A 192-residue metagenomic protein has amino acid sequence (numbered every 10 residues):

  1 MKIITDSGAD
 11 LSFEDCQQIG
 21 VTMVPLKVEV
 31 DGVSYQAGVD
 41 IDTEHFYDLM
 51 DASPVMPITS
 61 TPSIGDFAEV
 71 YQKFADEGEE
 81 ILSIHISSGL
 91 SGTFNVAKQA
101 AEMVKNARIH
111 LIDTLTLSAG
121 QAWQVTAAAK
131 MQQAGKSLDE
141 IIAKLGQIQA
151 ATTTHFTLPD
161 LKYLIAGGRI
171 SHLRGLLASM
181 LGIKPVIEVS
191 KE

Functional and structural regions predicted by a protein language model:
K2, S12-C16, V21-T22, K27 (+3 more regions): Mixed-charge interfacial surface used for oligomerization/domain docking and macromolecular partner engagement
K2-T61: N-terminal glycine-rich anion-binding loop in soluble enzyme alpha/beta folds
T43-F46, F67, A97, V125: A general structural signal for well-ordered alpha-helical segments in protein cores
L49, V70-F74: CheY-like receiver
S60-V70: Glycine-rich, highly charged phosphate/nucleotide-binding loops
F74-I81: Glycine-rich phosphate-binding loop signature in dinucleotide/nucleotide-binding domains
